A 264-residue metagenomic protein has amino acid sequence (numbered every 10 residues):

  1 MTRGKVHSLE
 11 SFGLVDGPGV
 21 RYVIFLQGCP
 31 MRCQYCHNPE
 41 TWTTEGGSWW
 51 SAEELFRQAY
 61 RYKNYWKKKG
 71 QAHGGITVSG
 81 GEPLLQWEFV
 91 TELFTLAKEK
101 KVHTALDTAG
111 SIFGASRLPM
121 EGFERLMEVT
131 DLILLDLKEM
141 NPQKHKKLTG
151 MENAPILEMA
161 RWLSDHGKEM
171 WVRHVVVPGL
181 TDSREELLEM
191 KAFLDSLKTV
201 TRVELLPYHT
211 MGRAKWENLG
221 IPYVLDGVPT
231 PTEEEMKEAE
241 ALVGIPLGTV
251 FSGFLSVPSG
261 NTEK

Functional and structural regions predicted by a protein language model:
M1-L26, P30-G46, R61-G70, T262: N-terminal [4Fe-4S]-dependent radical SAM core
M1-V15, V176-K264: Auxiliary Fe-S-binding modules of radical SAM enzymes
M31, Y35, M151, T199-V200 (+1 more regions): Short, well-ordered coil loops that connect the C-terminus of an alpha-helix to the N-terminus of a beta-strand
E40-T44, K146-E152, G220-V228: Short glycine-enriched, charge-decorated loop/helix-capping segments at active-site entrances that position
Y60-G75, L84-M211, E217-N218: Conserved AdoMet/S-adenosylmethionine-binding subsite of the radical SAM
